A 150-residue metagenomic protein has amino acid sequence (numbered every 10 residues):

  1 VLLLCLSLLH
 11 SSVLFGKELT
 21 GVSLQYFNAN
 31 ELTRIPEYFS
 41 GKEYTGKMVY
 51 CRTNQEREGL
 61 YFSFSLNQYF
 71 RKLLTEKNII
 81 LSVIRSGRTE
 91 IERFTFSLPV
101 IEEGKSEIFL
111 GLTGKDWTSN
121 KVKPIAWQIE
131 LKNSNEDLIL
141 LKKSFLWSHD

Functional and structural regions predicted by a protein language model:
V1-S11: Bacterial N-terminal signal peptides
F15-E37: A eukaryote-biased signal for short, well-structured alpha-helical docking elements
I35-E76, E107-G114: Contiguous beta-strand segments within globular domains
L73-E92, I129-L131: Extended low-complexity, serine/threonine- and proline-enriched intrinsically disordered segments
I91-E103, S144-L146: Solvent-exposed serine/threonine-rich low-complexity stretches and specific carbohydrate-binding patches
P99-P124: Short, solvent-exposed, Trp/other aromatic-anchored flexible loops in extracytoplasmic proteins
K123-L138: Internal, hydrophobic beta-strand segments that form the core of beta-sheet-rich folds
D137-D150: Short beta-strand elements
